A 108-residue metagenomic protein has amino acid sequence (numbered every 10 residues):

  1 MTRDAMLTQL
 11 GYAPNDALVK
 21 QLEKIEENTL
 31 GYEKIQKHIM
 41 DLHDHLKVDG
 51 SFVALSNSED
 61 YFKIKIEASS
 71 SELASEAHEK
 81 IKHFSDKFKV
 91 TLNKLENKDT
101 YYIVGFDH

Functional and structural regions predicted by a protein language model:
M1-H108: Structured alpha/beta or helical-core interaction and ligand-binding surfaces enriched in interleaved
